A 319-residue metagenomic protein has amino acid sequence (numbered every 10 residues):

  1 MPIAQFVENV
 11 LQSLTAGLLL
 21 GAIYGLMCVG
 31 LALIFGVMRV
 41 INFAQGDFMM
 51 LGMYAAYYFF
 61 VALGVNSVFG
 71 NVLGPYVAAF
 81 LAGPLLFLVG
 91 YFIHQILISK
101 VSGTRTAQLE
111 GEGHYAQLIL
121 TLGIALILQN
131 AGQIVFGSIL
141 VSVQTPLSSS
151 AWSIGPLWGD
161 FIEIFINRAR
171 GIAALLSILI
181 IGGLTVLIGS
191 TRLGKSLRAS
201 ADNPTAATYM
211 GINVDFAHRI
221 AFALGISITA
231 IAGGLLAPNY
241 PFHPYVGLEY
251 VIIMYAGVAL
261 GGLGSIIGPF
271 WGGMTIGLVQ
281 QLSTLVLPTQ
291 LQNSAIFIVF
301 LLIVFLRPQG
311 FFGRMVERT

Functional and structural regions predicted by a protein language model:
I3, V101, Q108-S190, A217 (+4 more regions): Transmembrane helix-bundle core of multi-pass membrane transporters and related energy-transducing complexes
Q5-A16, L20-I23, L187-R192, H218-V258 (+2 more regions): Inter-helical junctions in multi-pass inner-membrane proteins, predominant in energy-converting antiporter-like
N9-F59, I96, K100-G103, A107-E112 (+2 more regions): Single transmembrane alpha-helix segments in multi-pass membrane proteins
V10, T15, Q45-F92, I96 (+1 more regions): Membrane-embedded helix boundary and interhelical linker motif in transport proteins
L31-Y54, H114-Y115, L193-S196, V214 (+5 more regions): Short, non-helical or kinked segments that cap or interrupt transmembrane helices
V68-I124, W271-I276, Q280, R307-P308: Alpha-helical transmembrane segments within multi-pass membrane transporters and channels
T106, L120, T205-Y209, N213-F216 (+1 more regions): Cytosolic-side transmembrane-helix boundaries in multi-pass membrane proteins
L157-F242, I266-G272: Helix-loop-helix "hairpin" substructures at the membrane interface of multi-pass membrane proteins
